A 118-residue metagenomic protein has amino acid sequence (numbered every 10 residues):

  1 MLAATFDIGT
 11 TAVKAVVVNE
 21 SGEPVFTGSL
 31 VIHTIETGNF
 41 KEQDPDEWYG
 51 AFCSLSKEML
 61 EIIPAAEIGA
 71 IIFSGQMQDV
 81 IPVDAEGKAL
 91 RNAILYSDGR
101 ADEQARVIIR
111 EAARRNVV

Functional and structural regions predicted by a protein language model:
M1-N92, E103: N-terminal glycine/serine-rich phosphate-binding loop of ATP-dependent small-molecule kinases, especially carbohydrate
S97-V118: Glycine-rich phosphate-binding loop plus the immediately following alpha-helix
